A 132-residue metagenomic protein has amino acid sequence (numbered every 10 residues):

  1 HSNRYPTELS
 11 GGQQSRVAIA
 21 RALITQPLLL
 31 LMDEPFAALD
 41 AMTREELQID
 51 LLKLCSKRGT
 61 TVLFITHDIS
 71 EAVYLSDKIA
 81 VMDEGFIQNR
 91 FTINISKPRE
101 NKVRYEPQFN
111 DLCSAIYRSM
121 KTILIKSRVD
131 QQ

Functional and structural regions predicted by a protein language model:
H1-Y5, D50: The feature encodes the conserved inter-subdomain "coupling" segment of ABC ATPase nucleotide-binding domains
R4-T7, T25: Conserved signature/switch motifs of ABC ATPase nucleotide-binding domains
I19: Hydrophobic anchor residue at the start of the ABC signature
L30-D33: Catalytic Walker B motif of ABC-type/P-loop ATPase nucleotide-binding domains
R44-R58: Helical segment within the ABC ATPase nucleotide-binding domain
G59-I65: Conserved H-loop
L75-V81: Conserved catalytic segment of ABC-fold P-loop ATPases
G85-L112: Conserved beta-strand-loop-alpha-helix hinge in the C-terminal portion of ABC ATPase nucleotide-binding domains
